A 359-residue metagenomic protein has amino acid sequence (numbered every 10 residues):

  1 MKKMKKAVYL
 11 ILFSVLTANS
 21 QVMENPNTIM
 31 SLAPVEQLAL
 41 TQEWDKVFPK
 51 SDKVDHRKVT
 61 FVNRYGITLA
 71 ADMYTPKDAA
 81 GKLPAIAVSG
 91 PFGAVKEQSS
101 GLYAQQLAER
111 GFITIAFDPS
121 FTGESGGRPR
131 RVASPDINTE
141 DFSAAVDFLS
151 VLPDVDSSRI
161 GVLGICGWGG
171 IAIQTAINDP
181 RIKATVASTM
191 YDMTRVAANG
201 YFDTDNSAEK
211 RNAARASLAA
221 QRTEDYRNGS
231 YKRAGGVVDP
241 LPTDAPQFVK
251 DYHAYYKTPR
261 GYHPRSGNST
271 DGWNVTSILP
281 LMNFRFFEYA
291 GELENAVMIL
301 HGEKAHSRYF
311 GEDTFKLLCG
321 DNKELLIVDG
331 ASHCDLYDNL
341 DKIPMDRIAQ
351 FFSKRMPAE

Functional and structural regions predicted by a protein language model:
A33-G81, Y337: N-terminal cap/lid segment of alpha/beta-hydrolase-fold proteins
G81-P91: Short beta-strand element of the alpha/beta-hydrolase
G93-Q105, P119, G311: The serine-hydrolase catalytic nucleophile loop
Q106-G126: Conserved alpha/beta-hydrolase
V132-P153: Alpha/beta-hydrolase active-site loop
I173-K257: Alpha/beta-hydrolase-fold enzymes
L293, I299-H301: Short beta-strand/loop motif that positions the catalytic acidic residue of the alpha/beta-hydrolase fold
A331-K342: Catalytic histidine-centered segment of alpha/beta-hydrolase-like enzymes
